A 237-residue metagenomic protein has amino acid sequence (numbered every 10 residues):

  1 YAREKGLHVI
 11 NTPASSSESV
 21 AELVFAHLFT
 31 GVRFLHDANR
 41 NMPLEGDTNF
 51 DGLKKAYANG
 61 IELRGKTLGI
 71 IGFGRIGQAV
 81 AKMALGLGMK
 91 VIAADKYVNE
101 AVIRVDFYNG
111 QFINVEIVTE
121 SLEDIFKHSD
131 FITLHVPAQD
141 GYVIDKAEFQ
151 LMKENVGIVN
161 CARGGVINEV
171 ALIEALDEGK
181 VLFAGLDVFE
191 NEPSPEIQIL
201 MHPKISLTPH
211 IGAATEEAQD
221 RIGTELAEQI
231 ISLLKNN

Functional and structural regions predicted by a protein language model:
K5-T67: Phosphate-binding beta-alpha-beta segment of Rossmann-like dinucleotide-binding domains, i.e., the NAD(P)
A21-R40, Q78, K82-M89, A227-L234: Oxidoreductase and adenylate-handling cofactor-binding alpha/beta cores
F73-G74: Glycine-rich Rossmann-fold phosphate-binding loop(s) that bind the pyrophosphate of adenine dinucleotide cofactors
A81, L85, L176-D177, L200: Gly/Ala-rich phosphate-binding loop of Rossmann-like dinucleotide-binding domains, activating on the conserved
V91-D95: Short beta-strand "acidic-cap" motif of Rossmann-like dinucleotide-binding folds
K96-Q198: Rossmann-like adenosine-cofactor binding region
Q198-E216: Short FAD-binding loop at a beta-strand-to-alpha-helix junction that anchors the flavin cofactor in diverse
G212-A214, A218-N237: NAD(P)-dependent dehydrogenase/reductase Rossmann-like domain
